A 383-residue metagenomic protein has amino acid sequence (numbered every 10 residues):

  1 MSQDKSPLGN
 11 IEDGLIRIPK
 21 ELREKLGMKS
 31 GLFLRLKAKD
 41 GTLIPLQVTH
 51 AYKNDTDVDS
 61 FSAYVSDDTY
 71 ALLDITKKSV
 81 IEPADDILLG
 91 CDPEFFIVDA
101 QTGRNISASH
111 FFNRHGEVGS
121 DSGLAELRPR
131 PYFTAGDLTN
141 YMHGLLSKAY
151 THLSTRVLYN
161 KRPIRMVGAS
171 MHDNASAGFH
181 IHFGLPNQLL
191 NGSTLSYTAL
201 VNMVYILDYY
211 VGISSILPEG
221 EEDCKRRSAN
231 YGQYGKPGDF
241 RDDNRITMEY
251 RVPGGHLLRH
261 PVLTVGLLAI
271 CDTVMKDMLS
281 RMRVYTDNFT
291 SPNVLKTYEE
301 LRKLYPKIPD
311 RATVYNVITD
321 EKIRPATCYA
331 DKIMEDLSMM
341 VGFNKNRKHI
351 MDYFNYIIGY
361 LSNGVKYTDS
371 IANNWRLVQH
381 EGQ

Functional and structural regions predicted by a protein language model:
D4-F33, H50-K78: Short beta-strand-centered segments at strand-helix junctions
D13-L15, S60-S62, S122-L124, G178 (+1 more regions): A generic structural signal for beta-strand entry/edge sites
K25-L26, D173-A175: Short glycine/serine/proline-enriched coil/turn segments at secondary-structure junctions
G41-H50: Short, Lys/Arg- and Gly-enriched loop/turn segments at beta-strand edges
P45, K78-A84: Generic detector of short, aliphatic-rich beta-strand segments that form the cores of beta-sheets in diverse domain
E82-D173, N187-Q383: C-terminal accessory/tail domains of diverse enzymes
S176-N187: Catalytic nucleophile-His microenvironment captured as a short glycine-rich beta-strand/loop that brackets
